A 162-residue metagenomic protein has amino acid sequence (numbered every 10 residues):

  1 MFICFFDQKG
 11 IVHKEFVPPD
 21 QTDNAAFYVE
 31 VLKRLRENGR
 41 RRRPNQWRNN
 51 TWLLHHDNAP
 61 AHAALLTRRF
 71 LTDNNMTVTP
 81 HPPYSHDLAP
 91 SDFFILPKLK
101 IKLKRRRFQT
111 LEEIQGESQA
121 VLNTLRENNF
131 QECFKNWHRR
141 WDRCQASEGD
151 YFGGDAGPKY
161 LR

Functional and structural regions predicted by a protein language model:
M1-R162: Surface/interface recognition patches
